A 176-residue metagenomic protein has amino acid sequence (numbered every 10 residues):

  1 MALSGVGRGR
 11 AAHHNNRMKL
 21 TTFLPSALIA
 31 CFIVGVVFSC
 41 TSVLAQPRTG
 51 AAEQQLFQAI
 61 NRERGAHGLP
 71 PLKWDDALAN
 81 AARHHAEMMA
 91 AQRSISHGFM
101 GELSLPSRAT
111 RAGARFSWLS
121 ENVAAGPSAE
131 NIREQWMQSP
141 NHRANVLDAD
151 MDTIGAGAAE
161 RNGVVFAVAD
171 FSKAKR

Functional and structural regions predicted by a protein language model:
M1-S4, A30: N-terminal start and proteolytic maturation junction detector
L3-R17: Short, Lys/Arg-enriched N-terminal segments with co-localized hydrophobic residues within the first ~10-30 amino acids
V6, T22-L24, I33: Generic early N-terminus positional signal peaking at residue ~5-7
R8-G9, L24-A27, S42: Short, intrinsically disordered, low-complexity terminal segments
H14-N15, K19-T22, F38-R176: Functional surface patches built around histidine and acidic residues
A27-S39: Bacterial N-terminal signal peptides
